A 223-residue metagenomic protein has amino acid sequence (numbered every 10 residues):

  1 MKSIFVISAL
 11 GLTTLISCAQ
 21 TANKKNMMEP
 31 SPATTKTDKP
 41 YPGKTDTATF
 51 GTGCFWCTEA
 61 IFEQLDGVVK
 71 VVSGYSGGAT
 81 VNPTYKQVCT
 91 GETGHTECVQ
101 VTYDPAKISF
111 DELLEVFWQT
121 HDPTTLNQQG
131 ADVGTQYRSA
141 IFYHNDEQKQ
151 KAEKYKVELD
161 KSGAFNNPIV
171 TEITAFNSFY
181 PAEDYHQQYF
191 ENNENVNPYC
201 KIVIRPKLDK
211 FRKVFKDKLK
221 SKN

Functional and structural regions predicted by a protein language model:
M1-M28: Bacterial Sec-dependent N-terminal signal peptides
C18-N223: Flexible coil/turn and secondary-structure edge motifs
